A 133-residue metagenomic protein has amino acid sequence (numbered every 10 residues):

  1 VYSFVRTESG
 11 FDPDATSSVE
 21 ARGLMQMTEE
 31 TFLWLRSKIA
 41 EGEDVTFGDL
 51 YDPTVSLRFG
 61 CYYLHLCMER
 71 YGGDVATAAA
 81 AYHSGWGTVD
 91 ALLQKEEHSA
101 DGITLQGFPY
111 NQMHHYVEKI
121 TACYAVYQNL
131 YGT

Functional and structural regions predicted by a protein language model:
V1-T133: Catalytic glycan-binding domains that act on GlcNAc-containing polysaccharides
